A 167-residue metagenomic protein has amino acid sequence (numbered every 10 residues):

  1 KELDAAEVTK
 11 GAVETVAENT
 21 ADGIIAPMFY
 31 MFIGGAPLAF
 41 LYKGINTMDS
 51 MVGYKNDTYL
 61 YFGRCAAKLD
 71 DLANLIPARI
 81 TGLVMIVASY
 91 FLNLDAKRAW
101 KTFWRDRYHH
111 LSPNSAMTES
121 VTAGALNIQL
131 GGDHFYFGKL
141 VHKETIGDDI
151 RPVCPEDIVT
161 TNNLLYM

Functional and structural regions predicted by a protein language model:
K1-F40, I45, G53-M167: Hydrophobic alpha-helical transmembrane segments
S50: Glycine-rich phosphate/dinucleotide-binding loop and adjoining beta-alpha-beta core of small-molecule
